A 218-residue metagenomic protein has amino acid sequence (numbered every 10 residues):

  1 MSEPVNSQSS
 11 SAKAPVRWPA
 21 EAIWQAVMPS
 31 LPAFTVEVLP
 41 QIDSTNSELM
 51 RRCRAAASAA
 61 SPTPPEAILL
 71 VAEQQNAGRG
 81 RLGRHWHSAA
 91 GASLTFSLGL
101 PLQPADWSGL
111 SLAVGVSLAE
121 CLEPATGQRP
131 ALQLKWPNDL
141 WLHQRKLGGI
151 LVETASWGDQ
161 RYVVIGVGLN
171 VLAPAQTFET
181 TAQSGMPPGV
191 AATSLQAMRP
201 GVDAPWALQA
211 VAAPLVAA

Functional and structural regions predicted by a protein language model:
M1-G127: N-terminal lobe of the biotin/lipoate ligase/transferase fold
S2-V16, L31-P32, Q103-L132, L142-A218: Long, positively charged amphipathic alpha-helical accessory segments at protein N-termini or as interdomain linkers
